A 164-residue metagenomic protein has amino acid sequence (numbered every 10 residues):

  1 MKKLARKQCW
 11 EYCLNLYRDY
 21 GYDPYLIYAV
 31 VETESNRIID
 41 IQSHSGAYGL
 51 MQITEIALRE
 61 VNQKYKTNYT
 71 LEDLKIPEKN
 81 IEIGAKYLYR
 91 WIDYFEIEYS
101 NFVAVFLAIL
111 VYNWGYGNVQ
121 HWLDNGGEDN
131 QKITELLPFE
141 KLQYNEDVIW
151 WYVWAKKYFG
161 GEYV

Functional and structural regions predicted by a protein language model:
K3-K7, E11-Y20, I56-V164: Non-catalytic cell-wall polysaccharide-engagement segments
P24, E34-A47: Conserved alpha-helical segments that form or flank metal/cofactor-binding pockets of metalloenzymes
V31-E32, I149: Alpha-helix boundary recognition
T33-N36, I56-L58: Solvent-exposed coil/turn segments that connect beta secondary-structure elements in extracytoplasmic/periplasmic
I41, S45, T54, E78: Solvent-exposed, flexible loop/coil residues
